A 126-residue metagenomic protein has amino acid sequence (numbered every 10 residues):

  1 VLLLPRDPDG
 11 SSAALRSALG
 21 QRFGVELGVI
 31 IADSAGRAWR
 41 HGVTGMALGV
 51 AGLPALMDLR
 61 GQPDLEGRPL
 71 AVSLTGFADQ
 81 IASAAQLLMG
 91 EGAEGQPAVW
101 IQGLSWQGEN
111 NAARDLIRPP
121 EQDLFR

Functional and structural regions predicted by a protein language model:
L3, F23-R126: A structural signal for small-residue-enriched, beta-sheet-centric alpha/beta enzyme cores and oligomeric scaffold folds
L4-V25: Phosphate-interacting basic helix/loop segments used at nucleotide- and nucleic-acid interfaces
